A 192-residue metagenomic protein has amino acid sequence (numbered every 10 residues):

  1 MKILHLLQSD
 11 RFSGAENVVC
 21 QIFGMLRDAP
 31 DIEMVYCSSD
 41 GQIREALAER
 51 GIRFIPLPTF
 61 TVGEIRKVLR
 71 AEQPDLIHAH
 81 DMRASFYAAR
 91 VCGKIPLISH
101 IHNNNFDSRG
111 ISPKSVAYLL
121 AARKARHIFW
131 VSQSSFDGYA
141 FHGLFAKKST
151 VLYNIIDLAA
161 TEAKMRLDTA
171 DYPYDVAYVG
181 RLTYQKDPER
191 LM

Functional and structural regions predicted by a protein language model:
M1-K2, A163-D175: Nucleotide-sugar donor-binding and catalytic loop/hinge architecture of NDP-sugar-dependent glycosyltransferases
H5-F60, V151: N-terminal strand-loop element at the rim of the active site of nucleotide-sugar-dependent glycosyltransferases
Q8-F12, M82, F106, D157-A160 (+1 more regions): Nucleotide-sugar-dependent glycosyltransferase donor-binding/catalytic pocket residues
S13-G24, Y178-M192: A conserved mid-protein helix/loop that constitutes part of the nucleotide-sugar donor-binding site
C37-S39, H78-A79, W130-V131: Short beta-strand scaffold positions
L69, I98-V131, D137, H142-L144: A conserved, positively charged/aromatic
A79-S85, I101-N104: Short His-centered aromatic/hydrophobic patch
S134, I155: Carbohydrate-associated surface elements
